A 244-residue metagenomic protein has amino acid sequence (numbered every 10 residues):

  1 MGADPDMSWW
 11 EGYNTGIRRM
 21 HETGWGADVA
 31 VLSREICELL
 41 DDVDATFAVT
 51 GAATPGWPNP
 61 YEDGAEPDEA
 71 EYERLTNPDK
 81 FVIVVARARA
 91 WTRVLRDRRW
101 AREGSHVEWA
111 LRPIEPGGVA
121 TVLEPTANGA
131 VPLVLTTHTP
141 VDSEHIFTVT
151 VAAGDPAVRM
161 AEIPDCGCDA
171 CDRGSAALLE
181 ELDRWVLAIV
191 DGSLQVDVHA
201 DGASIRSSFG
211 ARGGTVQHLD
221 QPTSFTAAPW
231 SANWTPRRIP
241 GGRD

Functional and structural regions predicted by a protein language model:
M1-W57, L95, A153-D244: Acidic, proline/glycine-rich low-complexity IDRs
D63-N77: A short, surface-exposed helix-loop junction/capping segment
E73, F147-V151: Short linear interaction motifs
L75-V82, R173: Generic amphipathic alpha-helical segments used as scaffolds and interaction surfaces in large, multi-domain proteins
V82-G104: Amphipathic alpha-helical segments
R102-F147: Amphipathic, interaction-prone secondary-structure segments
